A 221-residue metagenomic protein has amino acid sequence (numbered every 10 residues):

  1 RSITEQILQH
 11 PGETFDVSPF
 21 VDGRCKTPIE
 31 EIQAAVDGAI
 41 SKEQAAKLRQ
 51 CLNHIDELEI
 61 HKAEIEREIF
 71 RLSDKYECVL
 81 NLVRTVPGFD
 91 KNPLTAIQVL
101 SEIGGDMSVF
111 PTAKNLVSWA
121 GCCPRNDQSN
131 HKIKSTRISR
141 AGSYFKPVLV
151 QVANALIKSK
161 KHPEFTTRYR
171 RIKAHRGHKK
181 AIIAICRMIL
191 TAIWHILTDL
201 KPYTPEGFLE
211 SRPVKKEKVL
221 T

Functional and structural regions predicted by a protein language model:
R1-T221: A detector of single, family-specific signature residues that are central to catalytic or substrate-handling motifs
